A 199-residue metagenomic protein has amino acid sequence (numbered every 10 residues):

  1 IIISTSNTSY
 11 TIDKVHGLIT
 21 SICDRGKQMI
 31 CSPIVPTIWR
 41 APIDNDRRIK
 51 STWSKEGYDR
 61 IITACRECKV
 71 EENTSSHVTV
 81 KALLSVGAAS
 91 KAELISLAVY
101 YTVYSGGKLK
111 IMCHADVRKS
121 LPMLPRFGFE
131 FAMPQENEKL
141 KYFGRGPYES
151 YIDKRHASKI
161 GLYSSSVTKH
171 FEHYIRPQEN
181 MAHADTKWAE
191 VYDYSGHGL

Functional and structural regions predicted by a protein language model:
I1-L199: Beta-strand/loop-rich accessory regions of lumenal/periplasmic or secreted enzymes, predominantly carbohydrate-active
